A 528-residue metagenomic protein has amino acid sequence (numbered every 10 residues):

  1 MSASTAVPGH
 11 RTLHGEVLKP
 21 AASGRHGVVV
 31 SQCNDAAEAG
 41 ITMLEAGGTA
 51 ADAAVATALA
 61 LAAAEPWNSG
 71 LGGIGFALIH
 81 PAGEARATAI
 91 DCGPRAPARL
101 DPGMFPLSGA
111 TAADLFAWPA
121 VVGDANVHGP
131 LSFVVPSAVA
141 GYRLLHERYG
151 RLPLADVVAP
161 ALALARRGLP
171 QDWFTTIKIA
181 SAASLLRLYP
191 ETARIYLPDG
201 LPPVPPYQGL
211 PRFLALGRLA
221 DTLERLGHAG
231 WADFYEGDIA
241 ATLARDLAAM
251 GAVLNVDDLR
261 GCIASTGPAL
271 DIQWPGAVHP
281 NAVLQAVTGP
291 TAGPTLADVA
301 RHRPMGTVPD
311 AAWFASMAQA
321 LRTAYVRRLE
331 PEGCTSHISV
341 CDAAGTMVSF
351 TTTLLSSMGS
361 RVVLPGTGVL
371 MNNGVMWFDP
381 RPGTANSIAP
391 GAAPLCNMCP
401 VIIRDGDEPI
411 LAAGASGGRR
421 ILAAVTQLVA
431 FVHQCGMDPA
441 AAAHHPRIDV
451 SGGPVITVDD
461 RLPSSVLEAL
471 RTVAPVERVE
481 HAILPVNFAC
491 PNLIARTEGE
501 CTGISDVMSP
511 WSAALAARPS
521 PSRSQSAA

Functional and structural regions predicted by a protein language model:
S2, A249, G261-T266, A311-G333 (+6 more regions): C-terminal catalytic domains of large/alpha subunits in multi-subunit enzymes
S2-E38, T42, A50-A229, F234-E236 (+3 more regions): Noncatalytic scaffold domains of N-terminal-nucleophile
A6-H10, P294-L354, G366-T367, G374 (+1 more regions): Internal maturation/activation junctions in enzymes
A64-W67, G73-H80, E84-D91, A96 (+5 more regions): Active-site rim segments in enzyme catalytic domains, especially the processed small/beta chain of N-terminal
A120, E224, L270-E332, P521-A528: Internal alpha/beta scaffold segment
P280-G289, T351-V362, P400, G414-L422 (+1 more regions): Glycine-rich phosphate/pyrophosphate-binding beta-alpha loops
G289-P304, I403-G406, I410-L411, R419-A443: M16/insulysin-pitrilysin zinc metalloprotease superfamily fold
